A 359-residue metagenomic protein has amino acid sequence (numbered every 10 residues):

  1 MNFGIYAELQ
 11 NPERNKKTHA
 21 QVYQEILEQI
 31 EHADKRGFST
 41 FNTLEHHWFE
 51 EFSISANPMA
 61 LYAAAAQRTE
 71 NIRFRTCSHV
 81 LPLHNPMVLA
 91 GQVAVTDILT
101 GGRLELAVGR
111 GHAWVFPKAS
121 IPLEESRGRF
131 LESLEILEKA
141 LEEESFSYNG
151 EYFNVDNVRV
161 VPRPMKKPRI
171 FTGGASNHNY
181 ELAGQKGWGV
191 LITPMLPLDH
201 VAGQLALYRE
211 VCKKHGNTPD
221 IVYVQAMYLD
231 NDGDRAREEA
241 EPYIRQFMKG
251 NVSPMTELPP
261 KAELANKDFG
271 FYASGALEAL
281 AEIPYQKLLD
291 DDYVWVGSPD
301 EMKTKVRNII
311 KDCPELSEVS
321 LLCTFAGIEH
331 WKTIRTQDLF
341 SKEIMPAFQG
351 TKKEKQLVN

Functional and structural regions predicted by a protein language model:
M1-R68, I72-R73, K166-P168, L357-N359: N-terminal beta1-alpha1-beta2 module of alpha/beta enzyme domains
N2-Q21, P82-S147, Y152, V190 (+1 more regions): Flexible, glycine-rich active-site loops centered on histidine and acidic residues that chelate a metal or position
F3, G37, E45, A65 (+9 more regions): Conserved, mostly hydrophobic/aromatic
F3-A7, F41-T43, F74-T76, L104-V108 (+4 more regions): Hydrophobic faces of well-ordered beta-strands that scaffold small-molecule active sites in alpha/beta enzyme cores
A7, R127-R159, D199-C313, G350-N359: An alpha-helical appendage that flanks or caps ligand/catalytic pockets
L9-Y23, H79-M87, P164-G174, D230 (+1 more regions): Active-site mouth loops of central-metabolism enzymes
D34-K35, Y62-E70, V93, D97-L104 (+3 more regions): Acidic (Asp/Glu)-rich catalytic clusters
T40-L61, A65, V80, H112-P117 (+2 more regions): Glycine-rich, proline-tolerant flexible connector loops at the mouths of alpha/beta enzymes
